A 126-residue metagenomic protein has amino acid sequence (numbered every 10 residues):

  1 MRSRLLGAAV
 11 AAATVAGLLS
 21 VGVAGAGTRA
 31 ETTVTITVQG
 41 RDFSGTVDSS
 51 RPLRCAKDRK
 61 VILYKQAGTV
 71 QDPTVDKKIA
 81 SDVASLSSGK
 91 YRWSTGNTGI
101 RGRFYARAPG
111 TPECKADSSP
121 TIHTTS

Functional and structural regions predicted by a protein language model:
M1-A26: Secretory targeting and sorting signals
A26-V34: Cleaved targeting-peptide boundary
Q39-G45: Structural beta-strand segments of beta-rich domains
T46, S87-N97: Exposed aromatic-hydrophobic patches
S50-K57: A short beta-turn/strand-edge loop motif at beta-sheet boundaries
K60-Y64: Beta-strand signatures of extracellular beta-sandwich domains
T74-G89: Solvent-exposed serine/threonine-rich low-complexity stretches and specific carbohydrate-binding patches
T98-S126: Enriched for extracellular/lumenal, surface-exposed ectodomains of secreted and cell-surface proteins
